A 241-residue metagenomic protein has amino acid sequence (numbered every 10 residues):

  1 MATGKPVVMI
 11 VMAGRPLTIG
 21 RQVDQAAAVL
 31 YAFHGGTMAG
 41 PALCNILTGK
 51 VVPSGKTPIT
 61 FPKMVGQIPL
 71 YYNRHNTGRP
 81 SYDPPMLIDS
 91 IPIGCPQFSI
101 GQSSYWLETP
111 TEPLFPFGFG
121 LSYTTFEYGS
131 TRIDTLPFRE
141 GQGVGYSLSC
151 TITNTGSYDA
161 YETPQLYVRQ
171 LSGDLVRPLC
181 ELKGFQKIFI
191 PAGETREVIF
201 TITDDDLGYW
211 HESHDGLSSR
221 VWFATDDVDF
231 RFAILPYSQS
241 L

Functional and structural regions predicted by a protein language model:
A2-V7, A26: A short helix->loop->beta-strand "cap" motif at the edges of active sites that frequently abuts
M12, P16-Y161, Y167-R169, E212 (+1 more regions): Secreted, periplasmic, or luminal enzymes acting at the cell surface/secretory milieu
T155-K187, R196, R231: Terminal accessory/anchoring regions of large secretory-pathway or extracellular enzymes
D174-L217: Intrinsically disordered, low-complexity Pro/Gly/Ser/Thr-rich segments with frequent PxxP/GP/PP motifs and embedded
D204-D206, F232, P236: Short leucine-rich amphipathic alpha-helical surface patches
S238-L241: Short beta-strand elements
